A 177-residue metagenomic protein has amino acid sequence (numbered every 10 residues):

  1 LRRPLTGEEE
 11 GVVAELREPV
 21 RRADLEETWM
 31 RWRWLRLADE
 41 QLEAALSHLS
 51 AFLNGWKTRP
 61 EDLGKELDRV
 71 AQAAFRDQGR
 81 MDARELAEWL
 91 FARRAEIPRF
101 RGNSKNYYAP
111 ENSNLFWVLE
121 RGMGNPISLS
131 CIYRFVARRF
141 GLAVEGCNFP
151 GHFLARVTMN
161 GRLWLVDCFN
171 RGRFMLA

Functional and structural regions predicted by a protein language model:
L1-A177: A structural boundary/capping signal
